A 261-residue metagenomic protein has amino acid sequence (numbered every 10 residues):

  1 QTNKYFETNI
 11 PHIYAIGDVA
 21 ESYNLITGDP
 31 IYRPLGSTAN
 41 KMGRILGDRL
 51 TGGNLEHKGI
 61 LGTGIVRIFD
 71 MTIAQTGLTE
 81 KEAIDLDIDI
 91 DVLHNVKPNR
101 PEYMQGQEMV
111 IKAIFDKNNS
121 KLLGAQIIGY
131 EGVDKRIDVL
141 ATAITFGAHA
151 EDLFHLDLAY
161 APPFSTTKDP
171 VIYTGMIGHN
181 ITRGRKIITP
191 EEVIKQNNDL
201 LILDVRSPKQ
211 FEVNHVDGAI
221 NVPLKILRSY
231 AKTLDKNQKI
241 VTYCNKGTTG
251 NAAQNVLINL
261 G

Functional and structural regions predicted by a protein language model:
Q1-K4: A Rossmann-like FAD-binding core segment of flavoenzymes
V19-E131, P162, T166, P170-Q196 (+1 more regions): Mid-to-C-terminal Rossmann-like scaffold of FAD/NAD(P)H-dependent oxidoreductases
E21, S207, I226: Short, glycine/acidic-enriched loop or turn micro-motifs at the edges of active sites
E131-A150: A short, polar/charged loop-to-alpha-helix boundary motif
A150-Y160: Short, well-structured alpha-helical segments that form the helix of a local strand-helix-strand
I202-D204: Structural scaffold elements adjacent to functional motifs in cytosolic proteins
V222, R228-G261: Catalytic cysteine-centered active loop of the rhodanese-like fold, especially the PTP/DSP P-loop
